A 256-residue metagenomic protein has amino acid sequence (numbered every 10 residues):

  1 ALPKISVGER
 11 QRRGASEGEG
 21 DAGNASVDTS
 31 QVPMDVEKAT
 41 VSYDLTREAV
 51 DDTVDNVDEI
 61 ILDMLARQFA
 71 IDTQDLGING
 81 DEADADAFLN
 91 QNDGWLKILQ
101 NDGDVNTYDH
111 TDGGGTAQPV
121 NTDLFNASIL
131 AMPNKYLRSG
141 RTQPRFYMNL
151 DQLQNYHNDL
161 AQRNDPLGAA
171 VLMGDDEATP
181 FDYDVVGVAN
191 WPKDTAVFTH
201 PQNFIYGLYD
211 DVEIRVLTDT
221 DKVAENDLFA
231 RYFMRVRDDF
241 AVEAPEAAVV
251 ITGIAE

Functional and structural regions predicted by a protein language model:
A1-Y43: Assembly/oligomerization interface modules of large self-assembling protein complexes
E37, D44-E48, M148-Q152, T199-P201 (+1 more regions): Helix N-cap / beta->alpha transition motif
T46-A131, V250-E256: Alpha-helical scaffold segments that mediate packing/assembly in large oligomeric complexes
A70, Q74, L150, W191: Internal mixed-charge
G77-E82, R141-N149, L172: Short coil/turn segments at secondary-structure boundaries
N92-D123, N155-E256: Sequence/fold signature of self-assembling virion shell proteins
L124-H157: Long, well-ordered mid-to-C-terminal structural blocks that present hydrophobic/aromatic surfaces
